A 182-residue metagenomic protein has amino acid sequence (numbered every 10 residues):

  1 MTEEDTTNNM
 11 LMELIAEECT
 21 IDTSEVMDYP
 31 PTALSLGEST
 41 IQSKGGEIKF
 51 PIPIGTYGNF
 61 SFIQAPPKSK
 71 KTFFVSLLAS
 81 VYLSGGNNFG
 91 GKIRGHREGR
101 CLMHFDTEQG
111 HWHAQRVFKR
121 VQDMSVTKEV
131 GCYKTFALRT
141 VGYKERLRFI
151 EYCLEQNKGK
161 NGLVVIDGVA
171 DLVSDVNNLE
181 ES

Functional and structural regions predicted by a protein language model:
M1-N9: Long, basic/Gly/Ser/Thr-rich N-terminal segments that mediate initial subcellular attachment or targeting
N8-V121: The Walker A/P-loop phosphate-binding site
G55, E181-S182: Short, glycine/acidic-rich beta->alpha junctions
N87, H96-E181: Conserved inter-motif catalytic segment of the P-loop NTP-binding fold
